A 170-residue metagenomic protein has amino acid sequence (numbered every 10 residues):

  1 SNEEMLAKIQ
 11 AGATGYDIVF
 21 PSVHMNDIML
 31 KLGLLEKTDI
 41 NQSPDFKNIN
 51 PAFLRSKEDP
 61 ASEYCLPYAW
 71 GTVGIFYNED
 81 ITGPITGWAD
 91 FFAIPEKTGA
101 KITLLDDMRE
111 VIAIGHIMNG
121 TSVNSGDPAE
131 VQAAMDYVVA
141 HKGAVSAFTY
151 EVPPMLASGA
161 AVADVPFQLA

Functional and structural regions predicted by a protein language model:
S1, Q10, L156, A161 (+1 more regions): Short, intrinsically disordered, charge-balanced linker/junction segments flanking boundaries in proteins
S1-I28: Early extracytoplasmic/lumenal segment of secretory-pathway proteins
Y16-I18, V162-V165: Short, Asp-centered acidic motifs that coordinate Mg2+ and/or phosphate in catalytic or ligand-binding sites
F20-A160: Extracytoplasmic ligand-binding site segments that recognize negatively charged/polar headgroups
D107-M108, P166-Q168: Short, well-ordered beta-to-alpha junction loops that form the rim of enzyme active sites and present histidine/acidic
